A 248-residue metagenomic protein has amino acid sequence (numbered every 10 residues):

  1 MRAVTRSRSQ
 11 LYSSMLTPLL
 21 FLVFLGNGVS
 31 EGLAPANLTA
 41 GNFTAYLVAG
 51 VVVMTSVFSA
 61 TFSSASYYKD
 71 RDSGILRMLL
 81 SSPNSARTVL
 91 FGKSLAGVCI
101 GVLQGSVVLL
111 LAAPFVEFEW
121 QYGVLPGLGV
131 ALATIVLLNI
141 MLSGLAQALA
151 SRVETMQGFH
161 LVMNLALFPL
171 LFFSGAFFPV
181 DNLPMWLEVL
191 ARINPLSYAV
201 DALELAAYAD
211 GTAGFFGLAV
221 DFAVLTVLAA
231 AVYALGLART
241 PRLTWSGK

Functional and structural regions predicted by a protein language model:
M1-T17, W245-S246: Aromatic- and glycine-rich beta-strand/loop motifs that create alpha-glucan
L11-L20, E154-G175: Pore- or pathway-lining transmembrane helices of multi-pass membrane proteins that form conduits for solutes/ions
S14-M15, L47, V51, D70 (+5 more regions): Residue-level recognition of transmembrane alpha-helices in multi-pass small-molecule transporters/permeases
L20-F24, F43-F115, A146, L165 (+1 more regions): Hydrophobic alpha-helical transmembrane segments of multi-pass membrane transport proteins
L25-A34, F58, A112-Q121, V153-T155 (+2 more regions): Short helix-capping/hinge motifs at transmembrane helix termini and TM-loop junctions
P35-T39, Q121, L171-A231: Membrane-interfacial helix-loop-helix junctions in multi-pass membrane proteins
A86-M163, A213-L237: Alpha-helical transmembrane segments and their short interhelical loops
T240-K248: Short cytosolic juxtamembrane segments of multi-pass membrane proteins
